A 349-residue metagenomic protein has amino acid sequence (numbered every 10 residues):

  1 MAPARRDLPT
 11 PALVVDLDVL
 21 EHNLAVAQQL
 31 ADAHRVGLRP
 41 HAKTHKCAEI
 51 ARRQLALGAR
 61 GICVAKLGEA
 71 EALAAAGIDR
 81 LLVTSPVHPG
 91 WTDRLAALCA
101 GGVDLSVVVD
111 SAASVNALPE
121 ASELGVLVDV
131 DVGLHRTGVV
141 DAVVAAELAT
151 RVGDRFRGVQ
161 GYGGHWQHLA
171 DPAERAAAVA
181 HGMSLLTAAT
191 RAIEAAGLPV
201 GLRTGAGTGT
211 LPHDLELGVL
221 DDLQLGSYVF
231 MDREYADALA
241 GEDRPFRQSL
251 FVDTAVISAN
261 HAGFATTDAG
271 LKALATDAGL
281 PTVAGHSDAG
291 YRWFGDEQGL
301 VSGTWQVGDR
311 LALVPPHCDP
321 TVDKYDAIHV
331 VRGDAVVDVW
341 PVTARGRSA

Functional and structural regions predicted by a protein language model:
M1-V15: Generic N-terminal amphipathic, Lys/Arg-enriched alpha-helix
L20, K43, L73, V128 (+5 more regions): Conserved, mostly hydrophobic/aromatic
A31-A33, Q54, V152, I193: A generic structural signal for well-ordered alpha-helical segments
H41-Q167: Active-site-proximal beta-alpha core segment in soluble small-molecule metabolic enzymes
E123-G125, D131-A240: Active-site loop/helix belt of alpha/beta enzymes
R175-A177, T210-H286: Active-site loop ensemble at the mouth of alpha/beta enzyme cores that anchors a bound cofactor
N260-A349: C-terminal accessory subdomain/extension
